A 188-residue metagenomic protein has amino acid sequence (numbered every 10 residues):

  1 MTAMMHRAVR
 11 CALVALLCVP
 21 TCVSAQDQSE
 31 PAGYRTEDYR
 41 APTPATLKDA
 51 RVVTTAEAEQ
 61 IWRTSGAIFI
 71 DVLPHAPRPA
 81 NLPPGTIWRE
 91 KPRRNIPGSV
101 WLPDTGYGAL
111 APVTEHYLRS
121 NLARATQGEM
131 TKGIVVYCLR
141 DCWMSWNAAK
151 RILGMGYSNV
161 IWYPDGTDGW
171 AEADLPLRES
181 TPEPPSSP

Functional and structural regions predicted by a protein language model:
M1-M4, L17, G85-W88: Intrinsic structural disorder
T2-A12: Bacterial N-terminal signal peptides that target proteins for export
R10, C22-A56, I61-T64, P79-V135 (+1 more regions): Rhodanese-like catalytic fold shared by cysteine-dependent sulfurtransferases and DSP/PTP-type phosphatases
A15-V23: Hydrophobic h-region of N-terminal signal peptides that target proteins for export in Gram-negative bacteria
A58, F69-L73: Short hydrophobic beta-strand that contains or immediately precedes a catalytic carboxylate
A76: Glycine-rich nucleotide phosphate-binding loop and flanking beta-alpha elements of Rossmann-like dinucleotide-binding
